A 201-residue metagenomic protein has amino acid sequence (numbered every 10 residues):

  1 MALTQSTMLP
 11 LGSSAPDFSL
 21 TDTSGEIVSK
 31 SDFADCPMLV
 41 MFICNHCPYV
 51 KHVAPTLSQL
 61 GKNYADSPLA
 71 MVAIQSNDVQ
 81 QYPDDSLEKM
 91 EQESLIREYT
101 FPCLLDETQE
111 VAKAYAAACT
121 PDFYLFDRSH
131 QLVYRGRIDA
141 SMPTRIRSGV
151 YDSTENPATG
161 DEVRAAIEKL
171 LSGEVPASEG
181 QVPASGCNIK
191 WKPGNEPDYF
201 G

Functional and structural regions predicted by a protein language model:
M1-L171, P176-Q181, N195-G201: Chalcogenol-based redox active-site neighborhoods
Y49, N188-I189: Local cysteine-cluster metal-coordination motifs and their immediate loop/turn environment, predominantly Fe-S cluster
